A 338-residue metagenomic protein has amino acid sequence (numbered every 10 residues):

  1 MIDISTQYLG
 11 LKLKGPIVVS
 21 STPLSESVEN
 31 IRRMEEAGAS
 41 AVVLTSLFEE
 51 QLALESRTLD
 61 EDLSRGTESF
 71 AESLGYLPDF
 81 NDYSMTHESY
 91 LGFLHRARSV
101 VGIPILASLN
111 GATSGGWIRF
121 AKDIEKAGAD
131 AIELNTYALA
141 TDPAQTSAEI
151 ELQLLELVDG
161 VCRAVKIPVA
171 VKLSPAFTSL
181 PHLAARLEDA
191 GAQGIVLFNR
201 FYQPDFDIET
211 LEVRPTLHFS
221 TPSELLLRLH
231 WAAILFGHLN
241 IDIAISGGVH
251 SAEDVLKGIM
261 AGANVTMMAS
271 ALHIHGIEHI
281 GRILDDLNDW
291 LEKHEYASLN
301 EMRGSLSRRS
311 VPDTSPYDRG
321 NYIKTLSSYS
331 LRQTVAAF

Functional and structural regions predicted by a protein language model:
M1-V18, S89-R98: N-terminal amphipathic alpha-helix/helix-capping segment at the start of soluble metabolic enzymes
Q7, G237, E292: Short polybasic/polar patches that bind polyanions
L13, E49, H250-S251, L272-H273 (+1 more regions): Short, flexible micro-motifs
T22, V28-S69, M85-L106, N110-I245 (+3 more regions): Alpha/beta enzyme core
E72-N81: Short glycine/proline- and acidic residue-enriched helix-loop micro-motifs that form flexible lids or anion-recognition
Y83, G248, E292-E295: A structural signal for short, well-ordered beta-strand elements
E253, K257-I274, E278-L291: Structured C-terminal cap/extension of enzyme domains
H275-H294, N300-F338: C-terminal extensions of enzymes
